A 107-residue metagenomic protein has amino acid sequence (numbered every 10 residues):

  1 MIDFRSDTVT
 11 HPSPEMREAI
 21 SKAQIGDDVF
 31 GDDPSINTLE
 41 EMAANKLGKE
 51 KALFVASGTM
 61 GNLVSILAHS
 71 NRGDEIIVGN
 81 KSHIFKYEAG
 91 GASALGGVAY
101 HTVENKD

Functional and structural regions predicted by a protein language model:
M1-A19: N-terminal amphipathic/basic leader segments beginning at the initiator methionine
I2, Q24-G26, D74: A short, structure-level motif marking secondary-structure boundaries and short turns
D3-S6, F54, V78, T102-E104: Structural signal for conserved beta-strand scaffold positions within catalytic alpha/beta enzyme cores
S13-G58, N80-K86, G91: Conserved N-terminal alpha-helix of the aminotransferase class I/II PLP-enzyme fold
A23-Q24, A68, A99: Alpha-helix boundary/capping residues
E50-S70, V103-E104: Conserved core of the PLP fold type I
N71-D107: PLP-dependent aminotransferase-like
